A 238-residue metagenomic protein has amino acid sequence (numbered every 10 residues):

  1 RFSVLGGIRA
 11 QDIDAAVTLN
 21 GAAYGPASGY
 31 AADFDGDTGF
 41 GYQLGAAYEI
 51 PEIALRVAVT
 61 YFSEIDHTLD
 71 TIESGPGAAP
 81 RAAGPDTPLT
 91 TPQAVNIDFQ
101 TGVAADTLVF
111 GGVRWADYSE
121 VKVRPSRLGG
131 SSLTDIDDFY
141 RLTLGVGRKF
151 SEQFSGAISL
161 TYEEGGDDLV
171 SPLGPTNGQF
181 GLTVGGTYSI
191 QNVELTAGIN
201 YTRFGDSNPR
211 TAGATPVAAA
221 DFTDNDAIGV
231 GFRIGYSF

Functional and structural regions predicted by a protein language model:
R1-F238: Outer-membrane beta-barrel porins/channels
